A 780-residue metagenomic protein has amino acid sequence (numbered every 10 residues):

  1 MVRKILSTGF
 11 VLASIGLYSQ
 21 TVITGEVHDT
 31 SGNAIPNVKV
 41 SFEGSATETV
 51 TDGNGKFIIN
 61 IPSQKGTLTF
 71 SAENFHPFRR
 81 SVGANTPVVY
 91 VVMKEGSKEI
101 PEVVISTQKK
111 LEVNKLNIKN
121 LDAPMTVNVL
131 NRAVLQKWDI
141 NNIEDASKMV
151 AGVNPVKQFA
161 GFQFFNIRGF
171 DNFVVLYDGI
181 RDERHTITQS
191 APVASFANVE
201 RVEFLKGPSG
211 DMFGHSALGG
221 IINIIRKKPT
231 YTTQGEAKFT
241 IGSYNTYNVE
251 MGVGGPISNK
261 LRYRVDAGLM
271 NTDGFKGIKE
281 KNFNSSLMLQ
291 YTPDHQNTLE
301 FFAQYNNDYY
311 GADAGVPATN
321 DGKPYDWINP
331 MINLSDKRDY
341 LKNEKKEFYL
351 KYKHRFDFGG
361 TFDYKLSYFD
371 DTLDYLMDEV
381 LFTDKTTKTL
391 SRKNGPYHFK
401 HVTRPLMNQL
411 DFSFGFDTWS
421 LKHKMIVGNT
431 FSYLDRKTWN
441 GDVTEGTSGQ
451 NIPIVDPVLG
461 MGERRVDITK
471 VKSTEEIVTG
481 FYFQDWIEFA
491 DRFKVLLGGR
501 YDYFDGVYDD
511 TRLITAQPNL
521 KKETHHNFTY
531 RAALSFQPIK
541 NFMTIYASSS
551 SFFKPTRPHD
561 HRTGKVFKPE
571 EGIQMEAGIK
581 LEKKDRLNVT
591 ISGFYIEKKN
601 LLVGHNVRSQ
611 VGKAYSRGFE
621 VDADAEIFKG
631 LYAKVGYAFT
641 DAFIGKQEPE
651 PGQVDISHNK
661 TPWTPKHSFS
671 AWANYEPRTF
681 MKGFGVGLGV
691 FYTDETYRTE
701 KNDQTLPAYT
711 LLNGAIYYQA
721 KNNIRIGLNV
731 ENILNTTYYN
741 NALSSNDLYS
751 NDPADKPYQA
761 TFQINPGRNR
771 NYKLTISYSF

Functional and structural regions predicted by a protein language model:
H28, K39-E43, S71-F75, N85-V134: Short, acidic, small-residue-rich periplasmic hinge/interaction motif at the N-terminus of Gram-negative outer-membrane
P155, F164, I180-K206, I225-K227 (+1 more regions): Short acidic/polar hinge/loop motifs at secondary-structure boundaries that mediate gating or recognition
E183-R184, N198-E200, D211-S285, P293-N297 (+1 more regions): Outer-membrane beta-barrel translocator/receptor signature
D294, T403, K422-K424, T430-L434 (+4 more regions): Structural signature of Gram-negative outer-membrane beta-barrels, strongest in the C-terminal barrel of TonB-dependent
Y309-D321, D435-K437, D505, S535-E576 (+5 more regions): Surface-exposed extracellular loop regions of Gram-negative outer-membrane beta-barrel proteins, predominantly
K351-S367, D371-E379, T544-Y546, P569-E648: Membrane-embedded beta-barrel scaffold of Gram-negative outer-membrane proteins
D491, Y595, G612-E700: Gram-negative outer-membrane beta-barrel transporters
G630-A633, F691-T699, Y718-F780: C-terminal beta-signal and adjacent terminal beta-strands/loops of Gram-negative outer-membrane beta-barrel proteins
